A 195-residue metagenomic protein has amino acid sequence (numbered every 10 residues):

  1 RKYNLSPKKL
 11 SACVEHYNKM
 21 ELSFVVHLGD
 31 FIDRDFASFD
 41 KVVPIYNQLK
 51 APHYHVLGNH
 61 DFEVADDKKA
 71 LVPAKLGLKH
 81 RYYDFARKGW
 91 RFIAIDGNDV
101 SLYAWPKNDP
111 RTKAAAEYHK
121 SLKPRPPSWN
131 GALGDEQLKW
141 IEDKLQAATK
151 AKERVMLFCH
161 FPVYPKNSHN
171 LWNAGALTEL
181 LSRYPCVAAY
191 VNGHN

Functional and structural regions predicted by a protein language model:
R1-D40, E136: N-terminal active-site segment of His-dependent metallophosphoesterases
K2-L5, W129-L133, W172: Alpha-helix N-cap and loop-to-helix initiation/capping positions
L22, D66-D67, W105, N167-N170: Short, well-ordered secondary-structure micro-motifs
V25-D30, H53-N59, I95, M156-C159 (+1 more regions): Active-site neighborhood of phospho(di)ester-bond hydrolases with catalytic His/Asp-centered motifs
G29-I32, P126-G131, P165-K166: Second-shell loop/turn segments in exported
A37-A151, A176-C186: Extended active-site neighborhood of metal-dependent phosphoesterases/phosphodiesterases
L145-P165: Short acidic, glycine-rich surface-loop motifs adjacent to enzyme active sites
E153, V163-N195: Long, structured stretches of catalytic cores involved in phosphate-ester chemistry, encompassing
